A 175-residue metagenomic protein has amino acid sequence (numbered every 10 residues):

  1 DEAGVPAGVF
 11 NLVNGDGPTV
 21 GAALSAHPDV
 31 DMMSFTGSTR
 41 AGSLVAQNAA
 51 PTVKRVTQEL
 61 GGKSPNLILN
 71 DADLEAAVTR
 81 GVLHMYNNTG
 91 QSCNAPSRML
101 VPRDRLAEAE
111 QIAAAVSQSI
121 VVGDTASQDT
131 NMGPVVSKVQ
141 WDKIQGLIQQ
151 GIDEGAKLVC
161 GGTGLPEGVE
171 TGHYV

Functional and structural regions predicted by a protein language model:
D1-G21: PLP-dependent aminotransferase-like
A26-H27, M32, S38-V175: ALDH superfamily catalytic-core signature
